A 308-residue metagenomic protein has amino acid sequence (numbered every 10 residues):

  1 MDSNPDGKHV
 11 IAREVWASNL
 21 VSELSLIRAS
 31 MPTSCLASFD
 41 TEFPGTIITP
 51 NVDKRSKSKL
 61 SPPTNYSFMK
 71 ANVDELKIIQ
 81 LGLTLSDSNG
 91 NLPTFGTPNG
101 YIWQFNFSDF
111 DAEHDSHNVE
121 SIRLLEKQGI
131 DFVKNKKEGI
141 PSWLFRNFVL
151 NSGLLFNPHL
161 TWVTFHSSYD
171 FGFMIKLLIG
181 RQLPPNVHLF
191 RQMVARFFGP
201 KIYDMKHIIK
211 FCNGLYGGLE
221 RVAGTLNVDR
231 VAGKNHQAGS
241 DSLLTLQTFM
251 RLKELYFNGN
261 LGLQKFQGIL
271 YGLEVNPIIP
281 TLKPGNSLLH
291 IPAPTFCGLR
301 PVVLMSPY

Functional and structural regions predicted by a protein language model:
M1-D2, K8, L263, L270 (+1 more regions): Long, polar low-complexity intrinsically disordered regions
D2-I79, T84: Entry/capping segment at the start of metal-dependent catalytic domains with acidic active-site entry clusters
E42, Q104-N106, T295: Intrinsic disorder/low-structure terminal segments
R55, E75-L81, S86-L289: Metal-dependent phosphoesterase core characteristic of DEDDh/y 3'-5' exonuclease domains
